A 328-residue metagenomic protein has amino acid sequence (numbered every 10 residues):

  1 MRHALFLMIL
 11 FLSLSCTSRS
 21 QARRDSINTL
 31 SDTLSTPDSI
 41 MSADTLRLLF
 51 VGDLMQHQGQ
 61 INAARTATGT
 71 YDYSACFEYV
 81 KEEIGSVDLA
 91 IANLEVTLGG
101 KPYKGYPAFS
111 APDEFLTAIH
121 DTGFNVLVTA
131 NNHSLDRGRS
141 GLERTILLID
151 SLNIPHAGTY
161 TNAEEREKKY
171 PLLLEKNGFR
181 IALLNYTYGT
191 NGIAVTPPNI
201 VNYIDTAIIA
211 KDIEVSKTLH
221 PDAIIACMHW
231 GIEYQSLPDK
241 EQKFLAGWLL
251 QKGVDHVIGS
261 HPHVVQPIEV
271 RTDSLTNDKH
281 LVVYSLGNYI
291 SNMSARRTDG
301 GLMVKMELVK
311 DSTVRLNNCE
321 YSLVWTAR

Functional and structural regions predicted by a protein language model:
M1-A4: Positively charged n-region of N-terminal signal peptides that target proteins for export
L14-S15: C-terminal motif of bacterial Sec signal peptides marking the signal peptidase cleavage site
R19-R328: Acidic, metal/ion-coordinating pockets
